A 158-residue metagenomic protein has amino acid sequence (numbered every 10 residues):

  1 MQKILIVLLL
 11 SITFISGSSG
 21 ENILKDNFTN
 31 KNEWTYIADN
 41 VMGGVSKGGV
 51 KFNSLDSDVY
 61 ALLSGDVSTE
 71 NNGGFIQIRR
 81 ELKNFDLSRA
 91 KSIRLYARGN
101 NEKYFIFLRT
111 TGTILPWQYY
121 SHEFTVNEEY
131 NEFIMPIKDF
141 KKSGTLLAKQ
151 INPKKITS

Functional and structural regions predicted by a protein language model:
I4-T13: Sec-dependent N-terminal signal peptides
G17-S158: Beta-rich carbohydrate-recognition modules and glycan-binding surfaces
